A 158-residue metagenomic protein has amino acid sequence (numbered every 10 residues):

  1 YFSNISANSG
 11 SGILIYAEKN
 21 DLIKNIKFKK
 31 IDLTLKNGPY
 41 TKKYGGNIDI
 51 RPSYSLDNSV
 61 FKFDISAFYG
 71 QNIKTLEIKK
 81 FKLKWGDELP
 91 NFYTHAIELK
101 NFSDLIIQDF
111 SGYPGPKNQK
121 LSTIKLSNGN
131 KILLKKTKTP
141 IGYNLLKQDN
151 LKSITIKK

Functional and structural regions predicted by a protein language model:
Y1-K158: Extracellular/periplasmic carbohydrate-active domains that bind, remodel, or depolymerize complex polysaccharides
